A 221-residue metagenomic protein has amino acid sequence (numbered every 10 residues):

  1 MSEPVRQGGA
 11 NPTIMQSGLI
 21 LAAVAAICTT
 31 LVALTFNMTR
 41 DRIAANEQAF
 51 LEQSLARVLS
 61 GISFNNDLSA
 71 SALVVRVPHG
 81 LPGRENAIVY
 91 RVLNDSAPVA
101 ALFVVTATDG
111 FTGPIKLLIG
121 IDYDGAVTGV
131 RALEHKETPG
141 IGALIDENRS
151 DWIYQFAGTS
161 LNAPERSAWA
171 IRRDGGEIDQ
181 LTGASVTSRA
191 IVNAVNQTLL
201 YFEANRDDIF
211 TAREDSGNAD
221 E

Functional and structural regions predicted by a protein language model:
S2-E221: Flexible, solvent-exposed loop/hinge segments and secondary-structure transition points
